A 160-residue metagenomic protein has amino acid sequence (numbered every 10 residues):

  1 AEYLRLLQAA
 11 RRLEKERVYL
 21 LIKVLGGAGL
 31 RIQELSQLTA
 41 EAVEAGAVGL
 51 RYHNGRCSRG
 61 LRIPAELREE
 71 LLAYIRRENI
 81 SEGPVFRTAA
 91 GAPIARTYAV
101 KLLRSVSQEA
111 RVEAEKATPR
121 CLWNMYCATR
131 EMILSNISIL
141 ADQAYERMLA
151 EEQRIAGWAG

Functional and structural regions predicted by a protein language model:
A1-R5, N54, A89-A92: Flexible interdomain linker/hinge and immediately adjacent N-terminus of the catalytic tyrosine-recombinase domain
E2-A28, I32: Basic, Lys/Arg- and aromatic-enriched nucleic-acid-binding interface segment
Y3, R17-Y19, R96, V100 (+1 more regions): Short, leucine-enriched amphipathic alpha-helices that occur as contiguous helical runs
R12, I80, V100-N136, A141-D142 (+2 more regions): Short, basic (Lys/Arg/His-rich) helix/loop patches that form interaction surfaces in the mid-to-C-terminal regions
L13-R17, V24, A95, E115 (+1 more regions): Residue-level marker of regulatory loop/turn positions in helix-turn-helix DNA-binding domains and in histidine
V24-Q37, M132-S135, Q143-E146: A short, glycine-centered helix-capping/turn motif at helix boundaries that positions DNA-contacting or catalytic
A28, Q33, Q37-A73: Conserved tyrosine-mediated DNA breakage-rejoining catalytic core shared by Y-recombinases
P64-E113: Active-site/catalytic core of tyrosine-dependent DNA strand-transfer enzymes
